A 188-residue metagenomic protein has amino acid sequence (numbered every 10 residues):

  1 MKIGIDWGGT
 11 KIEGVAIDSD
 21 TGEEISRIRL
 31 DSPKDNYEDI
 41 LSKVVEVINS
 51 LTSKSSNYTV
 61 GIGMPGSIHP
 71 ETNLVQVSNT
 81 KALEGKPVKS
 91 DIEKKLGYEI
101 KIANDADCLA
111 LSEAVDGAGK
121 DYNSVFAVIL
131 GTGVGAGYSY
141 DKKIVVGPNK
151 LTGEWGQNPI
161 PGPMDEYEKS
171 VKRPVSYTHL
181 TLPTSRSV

Functional and structural regions predicted by a protein language model:
K2-M64: Conserved phosphate-binding loops in N-terminal lobes of ATP-dependent enzymes of the actin/Hsp70/sugar-kinase
D6-G8, D18, H69, P87 (+2 more regions): Acidic active-site catalytic centers that drive phospho-/nucleotidyl reactions and related ester hydrolyses
T10, P65-I68, G131-G133: Short glycine-rich anion-binding loops that position phosphate/pyrophosphate groups of nucleotides and phosphorylated
V15-I17, I25-S26, N36-Y37, K101-A103 (+2 more regions): Glycine/GP-enriched mid-protein hinge/lid loop-to-helix segment characteristic of carbohydrate kinases
T21-G22, T72-N73, K142: Detector for glycine-centered tight turns/loop "hinges" at secondary-structure junctions
R27, E71-V75, V171: Short acidic, glycine/proline-rich loop/turn micro-motifs
P33, Y37-V45, N49, T59-V60 (+1 more regions): Glycine-rich phosphate-binding loop and adjoining helix at the ATP-binding site of ATP-dependent phosphoryl-transfer
